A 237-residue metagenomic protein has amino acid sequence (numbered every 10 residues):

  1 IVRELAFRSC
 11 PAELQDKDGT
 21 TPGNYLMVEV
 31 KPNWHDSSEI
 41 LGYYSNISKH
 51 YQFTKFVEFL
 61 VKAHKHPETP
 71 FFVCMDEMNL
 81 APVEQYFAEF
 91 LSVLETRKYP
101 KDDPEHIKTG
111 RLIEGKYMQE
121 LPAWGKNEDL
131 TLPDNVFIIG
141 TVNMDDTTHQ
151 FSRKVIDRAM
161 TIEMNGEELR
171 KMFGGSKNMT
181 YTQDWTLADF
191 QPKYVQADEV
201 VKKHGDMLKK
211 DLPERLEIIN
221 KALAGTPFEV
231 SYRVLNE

Functional and structural regions predicted by a protein language model:
I1-D189: AAA+ P-loop NTPase catalytic core and its hallmark functional loops
N135, M172-E237: Conserved AAA+ ATPase small/helical "lid" subdomain
